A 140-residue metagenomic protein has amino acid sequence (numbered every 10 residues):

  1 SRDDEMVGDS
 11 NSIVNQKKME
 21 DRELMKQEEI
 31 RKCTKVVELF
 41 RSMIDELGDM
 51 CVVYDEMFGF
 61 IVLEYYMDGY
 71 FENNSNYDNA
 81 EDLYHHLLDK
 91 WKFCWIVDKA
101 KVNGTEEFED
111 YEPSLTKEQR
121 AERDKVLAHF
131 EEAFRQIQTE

Functional and structural regions predicted by a protein language model:
S1-M19: N-terminal amphipathic/basic-hydrophobic helices that include classical n-h-c signal peptides and signal-anchor
R2, I13, L24, T116 (+1 more regions): Intrinsic low-complexity/disordered segments
D21-L47: Negatively charged, low-complexity tracts enriched in Asp/Glu with abundant Ser/Thr
V53-K125: Acidic, low-complexity, intrinsically disordered interaction modules
Q138-E140: Short acidic DE-rich linear segments
